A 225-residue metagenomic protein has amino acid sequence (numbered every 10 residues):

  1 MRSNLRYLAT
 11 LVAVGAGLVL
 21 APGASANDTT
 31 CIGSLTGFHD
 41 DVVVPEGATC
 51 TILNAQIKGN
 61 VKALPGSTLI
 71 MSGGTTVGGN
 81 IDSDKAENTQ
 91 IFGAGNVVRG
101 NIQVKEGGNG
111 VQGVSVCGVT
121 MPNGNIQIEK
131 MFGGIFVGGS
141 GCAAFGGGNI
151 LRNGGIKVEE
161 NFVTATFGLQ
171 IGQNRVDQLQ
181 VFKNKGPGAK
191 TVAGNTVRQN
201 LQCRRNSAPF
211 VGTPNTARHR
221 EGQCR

Functional and structural regions predicted by a protein language model:
M1-A26: Secretory targeting and sorting signals
A26-T68, C224: N-terminal segments that cap or nucleate solenoid repeat domains
T29-T30, A48, S115, S140 (+2 more regions): Extracellular secreted precursors and ectodomains with disulfide-bonded cysteine-rich loops/domains
T36-G37, A48, A55, S67 (+10 more regions): Small-residue (G/S/T/A) turn/hinge positions that recur once per unit in extracellular repeat modules
P45, L53, K58, L64 (+17 more regions): Feature marks extracellular polysaccharide-active and adherence modules
Q127-N153, K157-E160, T164-T166, Q173: Eukaryote-skewed repeat-based solenoidal scaffolds used as protein-protein interaction platforms, primarily
F162, K185-G186: Short, solvent-exposed loop/turn at the beta-strand->alpha-helix junction within individual leucine-rich repeat
P187-R225: Leucine-rich solenoid repeat scaffolds
